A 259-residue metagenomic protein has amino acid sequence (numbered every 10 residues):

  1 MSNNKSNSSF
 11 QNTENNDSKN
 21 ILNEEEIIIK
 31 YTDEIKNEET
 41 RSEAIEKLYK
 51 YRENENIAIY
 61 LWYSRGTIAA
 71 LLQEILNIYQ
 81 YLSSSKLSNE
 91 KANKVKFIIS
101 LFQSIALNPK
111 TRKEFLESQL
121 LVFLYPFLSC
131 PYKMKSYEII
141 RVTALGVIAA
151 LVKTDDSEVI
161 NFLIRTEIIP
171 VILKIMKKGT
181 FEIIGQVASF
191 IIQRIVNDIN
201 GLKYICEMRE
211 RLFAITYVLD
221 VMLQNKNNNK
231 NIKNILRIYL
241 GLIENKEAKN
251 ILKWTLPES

Functional and structural regions predicted by a protein language model:
N4-E74, I78-F97, Q103-F127, P131-V142 (+4 more regions): Elongated alpha-helical scaffolds that mediate protein-protein interactions in large eukaryotic proteins, primarily
L48-Y49, V95, F102-Q103, I148 (+3 more regions): Hydrophobic core/packing positions within alpha-helical solenoid repeats
V171-T180, I215, L219-D220: Preference for well-ordered, secondary-structure-rich cores of eukaryotic proteins
T180, D198-Y204, D220-N229: Acidic, serine/threonine- and proline-rich low-complexity regulatory regions
Q186-I191, E210-D220: Alpha-helical membrane segments in multi-pass integral membrane proteins
L219-S259: C-terminal transmembrane module of eukaryotic multi-pass membrane proteins
